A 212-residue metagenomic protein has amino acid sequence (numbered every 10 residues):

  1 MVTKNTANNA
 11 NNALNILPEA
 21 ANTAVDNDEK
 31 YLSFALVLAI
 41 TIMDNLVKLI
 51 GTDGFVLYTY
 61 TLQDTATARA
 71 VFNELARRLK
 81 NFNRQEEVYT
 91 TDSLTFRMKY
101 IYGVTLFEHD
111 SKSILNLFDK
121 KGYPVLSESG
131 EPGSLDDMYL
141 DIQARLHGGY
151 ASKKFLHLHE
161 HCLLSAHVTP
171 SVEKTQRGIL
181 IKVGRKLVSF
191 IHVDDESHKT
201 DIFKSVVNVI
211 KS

Functional and structural regions predicted by a protein language model:
N5-N15, N22-D26, T52: Asparagine/serine/threonine-enriched low-complexity, disordered tracts, especially those forming N-linked glycosylation
K30: Residues that recognize and position ribonucleotide moieties
L46, I50-D92, Y100, V104-I114 (+1 more regions): Acidic, Ser/Thr- and proline-rich intrinsically disordered linker/docking segments of eukaryotic scaffolds
